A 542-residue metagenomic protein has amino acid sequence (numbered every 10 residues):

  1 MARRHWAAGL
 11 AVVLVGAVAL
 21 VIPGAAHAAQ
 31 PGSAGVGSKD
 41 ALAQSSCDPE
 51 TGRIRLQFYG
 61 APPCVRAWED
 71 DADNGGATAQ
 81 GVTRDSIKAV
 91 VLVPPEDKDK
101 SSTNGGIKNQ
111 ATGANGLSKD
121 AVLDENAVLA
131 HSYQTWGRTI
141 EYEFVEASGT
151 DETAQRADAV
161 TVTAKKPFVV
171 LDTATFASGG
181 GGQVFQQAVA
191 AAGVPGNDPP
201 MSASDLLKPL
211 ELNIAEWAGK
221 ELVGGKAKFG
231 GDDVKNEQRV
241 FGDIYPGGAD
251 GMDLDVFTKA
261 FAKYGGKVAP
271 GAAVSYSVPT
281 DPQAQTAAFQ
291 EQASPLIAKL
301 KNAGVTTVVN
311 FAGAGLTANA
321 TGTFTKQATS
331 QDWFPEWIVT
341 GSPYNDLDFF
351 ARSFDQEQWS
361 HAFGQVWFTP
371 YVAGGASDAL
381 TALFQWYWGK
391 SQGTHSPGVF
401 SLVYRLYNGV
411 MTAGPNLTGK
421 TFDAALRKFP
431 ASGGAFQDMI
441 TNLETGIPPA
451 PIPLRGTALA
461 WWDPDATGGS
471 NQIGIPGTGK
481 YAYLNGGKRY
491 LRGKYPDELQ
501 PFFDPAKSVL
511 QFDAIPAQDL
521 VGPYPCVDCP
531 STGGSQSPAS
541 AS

Functional and structural regions predicted by a protein language model:
V18-V36: C-terminal region of N-terminal signal peptides and the immediate post-cleavage residues of exported proteins
P31-T161: N-terminal extracellular/periplasmic Venus flytrap/periplasmic-binding protein-like
G35-G76, Q80, A431-S542: Solvent-exposed, acidic/polar segments of extracytosolic/periplasmic ligand-binding ectodomains
A43, D73-A77, L117-L123, H131-L212 (+2 more regions): Beta-alpha junction/loop-to-helix N-cap segments that form part of ligand/metal-binding clefts
R138, G393, M411-A424: Short, charged, surface-exposed loops that flank catalytic or proteolytic processing sites
T150-T153, S202-Q331: Extracellular/periplasmic Venus flytrap/periplasmic-binding protein
V162-S178, V194-P200, V240-Y245, K301-F324 (+2 more regions): Periplasmic-binding protein-like
Q327-L402, T412-A413, P505, L510: Extracellular/periplasmic periplasmic-binding protein-like sensory domains
